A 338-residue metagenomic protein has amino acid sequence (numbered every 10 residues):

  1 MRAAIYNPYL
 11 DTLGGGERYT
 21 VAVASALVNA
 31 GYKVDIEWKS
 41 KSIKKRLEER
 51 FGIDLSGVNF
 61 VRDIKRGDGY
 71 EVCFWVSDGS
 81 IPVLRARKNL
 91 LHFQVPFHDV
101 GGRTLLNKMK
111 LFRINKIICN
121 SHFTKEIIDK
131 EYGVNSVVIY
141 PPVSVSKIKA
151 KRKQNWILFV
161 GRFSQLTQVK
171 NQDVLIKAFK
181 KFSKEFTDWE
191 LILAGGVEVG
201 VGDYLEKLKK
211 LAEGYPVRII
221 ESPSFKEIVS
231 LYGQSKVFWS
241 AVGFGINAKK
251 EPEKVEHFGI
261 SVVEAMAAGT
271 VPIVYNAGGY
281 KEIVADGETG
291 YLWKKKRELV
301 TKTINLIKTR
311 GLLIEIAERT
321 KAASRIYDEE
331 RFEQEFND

Functional and structural regions predicted by a protein language model:
W38-S42, E190-E206, E221: Glycosyltransferase donor-sugar binding loop
N115-K147: Donor nucleotide-sugar binding/catalytic pocket of nucleotide-sugar-dependent glycosyltransferases
I118, K149-K170, I176-S183, L191-I192: Conserved donor-binding/catalytic core segment of Leloir-type glycosyltransferases
L205-S230: Nucleotide-activated donor-binding/catalytic signature segment of Leloir-type glycosyltransferases, i.e., the conserved
G233-H257, T270: Acidic donor-binding loop of glycosyltransferase active sites
V262-A267, V271-V274, V284: Short hydrophobic beta-strand element within catalytic cores of glycosyltransferases and related nucleotide-activated
D286-R297, N305-G311: Conserved acidic donor-binding segment of nucleotide-sugar-dependent glycosyltransferases
K294-E298, G311-D338: A charged, aromatic-enriched C-terminal amphipathic alpha-helix characteristic of glycosyltransferases across folds
